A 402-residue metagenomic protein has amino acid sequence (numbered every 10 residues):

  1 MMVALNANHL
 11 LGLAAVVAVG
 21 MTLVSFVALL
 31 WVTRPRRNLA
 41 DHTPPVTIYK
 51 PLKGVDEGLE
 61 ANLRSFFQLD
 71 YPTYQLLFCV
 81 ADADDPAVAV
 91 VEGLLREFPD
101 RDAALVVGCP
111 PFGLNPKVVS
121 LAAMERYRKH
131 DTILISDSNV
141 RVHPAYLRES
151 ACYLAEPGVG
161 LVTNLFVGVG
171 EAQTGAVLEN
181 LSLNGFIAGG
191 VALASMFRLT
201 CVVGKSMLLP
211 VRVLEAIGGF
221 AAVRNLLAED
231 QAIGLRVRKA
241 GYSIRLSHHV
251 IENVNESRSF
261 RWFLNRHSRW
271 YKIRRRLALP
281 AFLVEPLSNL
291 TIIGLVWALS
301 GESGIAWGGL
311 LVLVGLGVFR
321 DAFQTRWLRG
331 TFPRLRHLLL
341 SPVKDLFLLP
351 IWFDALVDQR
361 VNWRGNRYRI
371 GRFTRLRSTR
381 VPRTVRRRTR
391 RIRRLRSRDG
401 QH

Functional and structural regions predicted by a protein language model:
M1-T43, V177-L181, G189, L193 (+2 more regions): N-terminal membrane-anchoring/stem segments of glycan-assembly enzymes
H9, L13-V17, V27-A28, L39 (+1 more regions): Membrane-embedded multi-pass helical conduit in multi-pass membrane proteins, especially envelope-biosynthetic
P44-T47, Q75, A232: Cell-envelope/extracellular polymer assembly enzymes that use nucleotide-activated donors
G58-A61, D85-L94, L105, K117 (+1 more regions): Acidic helix N-cap motif at the loop->helix transition within catalytic regions of sugar-transfer enzymes
R64-T73, D82: Short, acidic, metal-binding catalytic loop of nucleotide-sugar glycosyltransferases
P86, S136-Y153: Acidic donor-binding/catalytic loop of UDP-sugar-dependent glycosyltransferases, especially processive GT2
L95-H130, E149-A221, L264, Y271 (+2 more regions): Long helical/loop segments within the catalytic core of UDP-sugar-dependent glycosyltransferases, especially the large
N225, Q231-N253: Catalytic donor-sugar/metal-binding loop of nucleotide-sugar-dependent glycosyltransferases
